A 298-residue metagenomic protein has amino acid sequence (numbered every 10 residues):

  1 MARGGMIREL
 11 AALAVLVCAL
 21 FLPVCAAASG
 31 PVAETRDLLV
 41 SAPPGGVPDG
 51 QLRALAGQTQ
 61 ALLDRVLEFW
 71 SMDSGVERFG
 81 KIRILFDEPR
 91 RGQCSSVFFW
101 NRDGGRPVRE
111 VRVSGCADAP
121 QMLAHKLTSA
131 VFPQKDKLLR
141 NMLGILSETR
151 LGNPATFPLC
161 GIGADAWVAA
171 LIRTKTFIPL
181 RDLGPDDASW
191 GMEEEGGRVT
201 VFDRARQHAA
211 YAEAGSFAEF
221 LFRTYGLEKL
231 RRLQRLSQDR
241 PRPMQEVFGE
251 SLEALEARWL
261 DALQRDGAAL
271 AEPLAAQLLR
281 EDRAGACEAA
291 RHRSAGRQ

Functional and structural regions predicted by a protein language model:
M1-I7: N-terminal secretory signal peptides that target proteins for export/translocation
A11-P23: Bacterial N-terminal signal peptides
F21-P31: Bacterial Sec-dependent signal peptides at the C-terminal "C-region" and cleavage site
A26, Q93-S95, A117, G161 (+1 more regions): Sequence contexts marking disulfide-bonded cysteines in secreted/extracellular proteins
S29-K137, S147, L151-P154, R240-P243: Juxtacatalytic substrate-recognition/specificity segment
W100-D103, Q134-R297: Acidic/His/Gly-enriched intrinsically disordered linker/tail segments that often contain short helix/coil "MoRF-like"
